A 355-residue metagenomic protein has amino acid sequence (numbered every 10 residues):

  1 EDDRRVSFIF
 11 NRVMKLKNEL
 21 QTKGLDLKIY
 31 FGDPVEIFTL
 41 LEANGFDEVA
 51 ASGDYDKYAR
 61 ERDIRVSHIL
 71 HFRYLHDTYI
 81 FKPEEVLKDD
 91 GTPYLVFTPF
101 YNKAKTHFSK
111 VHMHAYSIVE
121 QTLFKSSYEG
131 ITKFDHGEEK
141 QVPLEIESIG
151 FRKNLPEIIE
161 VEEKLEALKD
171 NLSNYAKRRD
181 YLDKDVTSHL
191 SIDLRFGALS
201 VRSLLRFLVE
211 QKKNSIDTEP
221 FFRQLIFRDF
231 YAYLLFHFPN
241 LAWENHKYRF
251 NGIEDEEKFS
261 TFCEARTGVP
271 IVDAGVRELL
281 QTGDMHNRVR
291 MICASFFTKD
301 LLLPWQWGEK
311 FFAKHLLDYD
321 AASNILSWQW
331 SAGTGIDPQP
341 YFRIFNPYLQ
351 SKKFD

Functional and structural regions predicted by a protein language model:
E1-H112, D217, R277, S323-S327: Trp/Phe/Arg-rich N-terminal binding region typifying the photolyase-homology
D3, S7, N11-M14, V35-T39 (+11 more regions): Generic alpha-helical secondary structure signal
D3, S7, R152-L155, F262: Charge-dense, low-complexity intrinsically disordered segments
V13-N18, F81-L87, A176-Y181, V209-K212 (+3 more regions): Intrinsically disordered, low-complexity boundary segments flanking structured domains
L20, L70, Y101, K169 (+3 more regions): Hydrophobic residues within well-ordered, non-membrane alpha-helices that form the packing/core of soluble catalytic
F31-A43, S67-Y74, L155-E163, Q211-D217 (+1 more regions): Generic structural signal for short, solvent-exposed loop/turn connectors between secondary structure elements
P93-Y248, K353-D355: Glycine/tryptophan-enriched, flexible segments
D185-D355: Active-site-proximal binding-pocket segments
